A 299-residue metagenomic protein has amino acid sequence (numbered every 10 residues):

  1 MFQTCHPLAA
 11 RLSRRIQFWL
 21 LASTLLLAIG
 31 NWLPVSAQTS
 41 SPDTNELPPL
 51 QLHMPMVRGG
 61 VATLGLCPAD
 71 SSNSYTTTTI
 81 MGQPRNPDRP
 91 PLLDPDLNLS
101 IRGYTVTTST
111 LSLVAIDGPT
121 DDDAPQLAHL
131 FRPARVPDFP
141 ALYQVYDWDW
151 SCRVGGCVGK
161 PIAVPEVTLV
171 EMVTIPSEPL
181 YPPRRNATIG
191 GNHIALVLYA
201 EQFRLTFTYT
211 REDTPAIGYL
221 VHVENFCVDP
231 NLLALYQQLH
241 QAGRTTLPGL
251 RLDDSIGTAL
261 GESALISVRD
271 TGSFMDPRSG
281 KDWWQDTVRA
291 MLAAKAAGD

Functional and structural regions predicted by a protein language model:
M1-S71, T76-T77, L99, W284-D299: Intrinsically disordered, low-complexity Ser/Thr/Pro-rich tracts
G65-K295: Contiguous, well-folded functional domains in the mature portion of proteins
